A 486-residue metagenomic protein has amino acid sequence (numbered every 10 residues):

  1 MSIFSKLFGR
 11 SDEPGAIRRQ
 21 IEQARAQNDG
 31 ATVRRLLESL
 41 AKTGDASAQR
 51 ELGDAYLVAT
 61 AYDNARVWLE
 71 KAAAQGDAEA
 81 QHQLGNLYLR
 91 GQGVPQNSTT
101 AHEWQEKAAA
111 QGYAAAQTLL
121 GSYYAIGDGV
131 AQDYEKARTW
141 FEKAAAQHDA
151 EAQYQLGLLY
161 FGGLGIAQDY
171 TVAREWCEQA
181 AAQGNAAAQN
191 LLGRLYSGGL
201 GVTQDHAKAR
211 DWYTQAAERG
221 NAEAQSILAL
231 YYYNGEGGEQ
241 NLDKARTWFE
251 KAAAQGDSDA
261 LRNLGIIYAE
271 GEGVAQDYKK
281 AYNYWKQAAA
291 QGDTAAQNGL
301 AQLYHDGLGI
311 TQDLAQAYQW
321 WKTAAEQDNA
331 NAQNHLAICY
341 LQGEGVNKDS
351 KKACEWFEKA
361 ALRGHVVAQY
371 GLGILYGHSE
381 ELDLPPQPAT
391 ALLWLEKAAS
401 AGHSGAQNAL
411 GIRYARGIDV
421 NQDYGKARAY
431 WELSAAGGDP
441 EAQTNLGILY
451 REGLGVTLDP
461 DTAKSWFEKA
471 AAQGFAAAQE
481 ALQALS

Functional and structural regions predicted by a protein language model:
I3-G9, K469-S486: Terminal, low-structured helical/coil segments at or just beyond the last alpha-helical repeat
D12-T43, S47, E51-T60, N86 (+1 more regions): Alpha-helical segment of the N-proximal tetratricopeptide repeat
R18, R50, H82, E103 (+19 more regions): TPR/TPR-like alpha-solenoid signature
R19-Q20, E51-A59, Q83-R90, L119-I126 (+11 more regions): Hydrophobic face of amphipathic alpha-helices that form TPR/SEL1-like repeat modules and related alpha-solenoid
N28, K42-D45, Q75-D77, R90-Q92 (+31 more regions): Short helix-capping/linker turns of helical repeat alpha-solenoids
L40-T43, A55, A72, L87 (+22 more regions): TPR/TPR-like alpha-solenoid repeats
